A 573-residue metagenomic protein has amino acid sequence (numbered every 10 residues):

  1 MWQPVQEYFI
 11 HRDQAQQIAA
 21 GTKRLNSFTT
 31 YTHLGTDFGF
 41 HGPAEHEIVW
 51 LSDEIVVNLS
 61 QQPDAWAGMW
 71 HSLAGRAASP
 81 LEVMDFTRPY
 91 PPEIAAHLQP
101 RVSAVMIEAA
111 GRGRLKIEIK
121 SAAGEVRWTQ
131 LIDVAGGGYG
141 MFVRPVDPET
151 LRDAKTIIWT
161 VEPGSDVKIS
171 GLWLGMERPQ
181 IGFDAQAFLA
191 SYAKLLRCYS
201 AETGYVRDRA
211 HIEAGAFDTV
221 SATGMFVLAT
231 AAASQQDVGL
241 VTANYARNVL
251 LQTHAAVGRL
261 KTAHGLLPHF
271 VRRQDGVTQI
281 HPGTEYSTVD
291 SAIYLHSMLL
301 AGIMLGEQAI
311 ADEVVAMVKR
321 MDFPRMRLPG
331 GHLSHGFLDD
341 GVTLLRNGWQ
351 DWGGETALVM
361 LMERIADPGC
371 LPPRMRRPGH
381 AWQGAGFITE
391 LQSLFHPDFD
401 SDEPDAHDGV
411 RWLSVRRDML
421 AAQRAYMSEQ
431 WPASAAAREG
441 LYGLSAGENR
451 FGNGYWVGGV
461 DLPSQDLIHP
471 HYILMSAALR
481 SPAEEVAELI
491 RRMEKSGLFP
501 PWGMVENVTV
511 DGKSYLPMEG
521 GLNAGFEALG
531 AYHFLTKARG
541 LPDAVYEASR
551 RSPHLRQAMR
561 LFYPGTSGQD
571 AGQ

Functional and structural regions predicted by a protein language model:
M1-Q3, E7-P179: Beta-rich carbohydrate-recognition modules and glycan-binding surfaces
M1-T22, T30, E54, W173-Q573: Ser/Thr/Asn(+Pro)-rich, low-complexity disordered segments
